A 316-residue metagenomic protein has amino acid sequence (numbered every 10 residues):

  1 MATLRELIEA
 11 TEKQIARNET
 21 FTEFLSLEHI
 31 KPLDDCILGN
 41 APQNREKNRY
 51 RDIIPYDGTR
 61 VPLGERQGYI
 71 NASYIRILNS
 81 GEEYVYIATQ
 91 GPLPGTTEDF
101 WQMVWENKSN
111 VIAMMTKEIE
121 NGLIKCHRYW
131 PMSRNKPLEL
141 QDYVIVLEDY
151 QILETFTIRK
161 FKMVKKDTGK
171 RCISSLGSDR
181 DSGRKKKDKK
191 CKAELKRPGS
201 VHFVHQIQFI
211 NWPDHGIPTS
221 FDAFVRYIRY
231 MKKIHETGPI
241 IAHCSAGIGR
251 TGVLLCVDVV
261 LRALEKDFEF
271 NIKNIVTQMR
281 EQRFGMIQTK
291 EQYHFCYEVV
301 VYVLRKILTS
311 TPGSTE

Functional and structural regions predicted by a protein language model:
M1-E316: Cys-based phosphatases of the PTP/DUSP/CDC25 superfamily and their flanking regulatory architecture
